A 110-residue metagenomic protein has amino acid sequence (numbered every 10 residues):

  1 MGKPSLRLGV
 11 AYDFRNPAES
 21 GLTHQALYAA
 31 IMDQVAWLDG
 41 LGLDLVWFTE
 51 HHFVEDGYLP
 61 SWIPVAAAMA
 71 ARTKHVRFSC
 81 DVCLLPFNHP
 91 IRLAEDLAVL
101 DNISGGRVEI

Functional and structural regions predicted by a protein language model:
M1-T73, R77-S79: N-terminal beta1-alpha1-beta2 module of alpha/beta enzyme domains
K3-H24, F87-I110: Flexible, glycine-rich active-site loops centered on histidine and acidic residues that chelate a metal or position
C80-N88: Active-site nucleophile and cofactor-binding loops and adjacent substrate-binding regions of central metabolic enzymes
